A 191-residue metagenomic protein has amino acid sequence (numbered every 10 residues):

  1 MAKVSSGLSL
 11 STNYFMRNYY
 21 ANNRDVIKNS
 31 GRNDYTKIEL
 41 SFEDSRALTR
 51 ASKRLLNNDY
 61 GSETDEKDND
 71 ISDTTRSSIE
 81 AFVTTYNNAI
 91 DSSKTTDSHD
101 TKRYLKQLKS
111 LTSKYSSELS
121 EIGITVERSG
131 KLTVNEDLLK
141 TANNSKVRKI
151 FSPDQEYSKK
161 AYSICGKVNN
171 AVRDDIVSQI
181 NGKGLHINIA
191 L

Functional and structural regions predicted by a protein language model:
M1-L191: Polar, low-complexity export/assembly segments characteristic of proteins that are secreted or assemble on the cell
